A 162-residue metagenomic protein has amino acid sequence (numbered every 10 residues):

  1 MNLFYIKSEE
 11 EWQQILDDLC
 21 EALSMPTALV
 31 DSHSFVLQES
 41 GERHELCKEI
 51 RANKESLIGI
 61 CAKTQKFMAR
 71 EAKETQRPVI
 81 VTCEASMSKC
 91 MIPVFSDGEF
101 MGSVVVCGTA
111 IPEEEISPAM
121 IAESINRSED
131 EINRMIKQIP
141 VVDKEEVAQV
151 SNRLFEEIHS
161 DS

Functional and structural regions predicted by a protein language model:
M1-E21, G102-S162: Juxtadomain coupling helices with adjacent low-complexity linkers
N2-C83: Structured interaction and signal-relay segments at domain junctions
V36, S88, F100: Glycine-rich acetyl-CoA-binding "A-motif" of GNAT/NAT acetyltransferases
V79, E84-F95, G108-I111, I116-M120: A short beta-strand signature within small-molecule sensing/ligand-binding domains used in signal transduction
F95-G102: A glycine-centered beta-loop-beta connector
